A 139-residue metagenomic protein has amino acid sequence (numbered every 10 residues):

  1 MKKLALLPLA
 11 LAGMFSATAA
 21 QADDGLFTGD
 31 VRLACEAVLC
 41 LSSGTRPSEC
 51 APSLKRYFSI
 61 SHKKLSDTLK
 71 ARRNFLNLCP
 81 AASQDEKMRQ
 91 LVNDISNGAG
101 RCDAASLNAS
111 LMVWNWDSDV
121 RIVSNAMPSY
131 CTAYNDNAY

Functional and structural regions predicted by a protein language model:
M1-L7: Bacterial N-terminal signal peptides that target proteins for export
P8-M14: Bacterial N-terminal signal peptides
A20-D23: Boundary of Sec targeting at the N-terminus
L26-R56: Short N-proximal segments of mature Sec-exported proteins
T28, L33, S43, R72 (+2 more regions): Residue-level signal for mature regions of secreted extracellular proteins and peptides
P52-N74: Active-site-surrounding "flap" and adjacent substrate/cofactor-binding loops of secreted or lumenal enzymes, prototyped
A81-Y139: Low-complexity intrinsically disordered segments
